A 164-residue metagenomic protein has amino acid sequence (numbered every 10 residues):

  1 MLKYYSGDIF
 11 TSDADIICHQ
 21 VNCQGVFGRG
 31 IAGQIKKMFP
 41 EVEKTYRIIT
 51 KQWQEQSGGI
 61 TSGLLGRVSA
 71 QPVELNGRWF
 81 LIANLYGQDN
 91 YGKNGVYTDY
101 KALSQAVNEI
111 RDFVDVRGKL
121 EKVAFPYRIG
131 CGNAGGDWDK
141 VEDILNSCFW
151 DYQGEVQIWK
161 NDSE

Functional and structural regions predicted by a protein language model:
M1-E164: Macrodomain-like recognition of ADP-ribose-binding/processing modules
